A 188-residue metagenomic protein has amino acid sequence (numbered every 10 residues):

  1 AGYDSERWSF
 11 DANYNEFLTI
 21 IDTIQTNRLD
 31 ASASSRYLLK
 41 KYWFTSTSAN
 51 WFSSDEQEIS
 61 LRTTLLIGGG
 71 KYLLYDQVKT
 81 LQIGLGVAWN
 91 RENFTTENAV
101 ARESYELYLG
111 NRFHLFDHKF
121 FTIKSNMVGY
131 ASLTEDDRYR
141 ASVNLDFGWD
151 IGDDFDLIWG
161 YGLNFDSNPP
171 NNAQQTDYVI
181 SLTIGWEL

Functional and structural regions predicted by a protein language model:
A1-L38, S48-E56, S142: Transmembrane beta-barrel domains of bacterial outer-membrane proteins
G2-S5, Y37, W51, K71-L73 (+4 more regions): Residue-level signature of outer-membrane beta-barrel architecture
D4, I20-N27, S53-L61, T96-A101 (+2 more regions): Solvent-exposed loop/turn segments connecting transmembrane beta-strands in outer-membrane beta-barrel proteins
E6-A12, Y42-T47, Q77-L81, L115-I123 (+1 more regions): Repeated loop/turn-to-beta-strand initiation elements of outer-membrane beta-barrel proteins
A12-L18, A31-A33, T47-W51, I67 (+4 more regions): Transmembrane beta-barrel strands of outer-membrane/channel proteins
D30-S32, R62, L66-G68, E106-G110 (+2 more regions): Membrane-embedded beta-strand positions in outer-membrane beta-barrel channels/transporters
L66, V78-A131: Detector for outer-membrane/organellar transmembrane beta-barrel domains, recognizing the amphipathic beta-strand
T176-L188: Outer-membrane beta-barrel "beta-signal"
